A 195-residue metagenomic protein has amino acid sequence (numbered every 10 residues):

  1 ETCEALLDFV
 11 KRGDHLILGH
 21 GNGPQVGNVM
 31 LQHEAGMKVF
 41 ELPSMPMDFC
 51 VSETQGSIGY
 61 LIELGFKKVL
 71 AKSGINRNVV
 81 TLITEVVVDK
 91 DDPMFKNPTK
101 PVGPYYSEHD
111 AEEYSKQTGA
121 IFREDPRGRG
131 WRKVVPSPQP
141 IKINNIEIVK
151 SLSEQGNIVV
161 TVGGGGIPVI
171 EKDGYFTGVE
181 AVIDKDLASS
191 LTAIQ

Functional and structural regions predicted by a protein language model:
E1, G128-P136, I170-V179: Short, basic, glycine/proline-bearing loop/turn elements
E1-I17, V29-A35, S151-Q155: N-terminal glycine-/serine-/threonine-rich phosphate-binding loop
T2, P43, S151, G174-Q195: Gly/Ser/Thr-rich active-site loops/lids in small-molecule metabolic enzymes that frequently grip phosphoryl groups
D8-R12, L61-A71, L191-Q195: Alpha-helix C-terminal capping segments
H15-N28, N78-I83, V159-V162: Short beta-strand segments at enzyme active-site cores
G27-Q32, D91-N97, E171-G174: Short acidic, glycine/serine/threonine-rich loops at helix termini
G36-V159: Ligand-binding beta-strand-loop-alpha-helix segment within the catalytic cores of soluble metabolic enzymes
V88, G165-P168, S189: Short, catalytically relevant binding-site loops at active-site mouths
